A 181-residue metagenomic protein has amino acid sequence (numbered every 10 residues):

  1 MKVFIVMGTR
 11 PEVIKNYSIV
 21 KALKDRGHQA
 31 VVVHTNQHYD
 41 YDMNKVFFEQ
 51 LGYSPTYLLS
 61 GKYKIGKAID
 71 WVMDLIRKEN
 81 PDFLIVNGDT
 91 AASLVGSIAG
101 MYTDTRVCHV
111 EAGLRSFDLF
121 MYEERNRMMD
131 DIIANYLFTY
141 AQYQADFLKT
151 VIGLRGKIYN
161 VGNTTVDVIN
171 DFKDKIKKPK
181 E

Functional and structural regions predicted by a protein language model:
K2-V20, R26-H28, V161-E181: Active-site donor-nucleotide binding/catalytic segment of nucleotide-sugar enzymes
F4-M7, V13-A22, F47, L59-L154: Active-site and donor-binding regions of nucleotide-sugar-utilizing enzymes
L23-H28, Q37, G52-T56, I85 (+3 more regions): Non-catalytic terminal and connector segments of soluble metabolic enzymes
H28-K67: Conserved nucleotide-sugar phosphate-binding/catalytic loop shared by glycosyltransferases and other
H38, D42, S60, I133-E181: A nucleotide-sugar donor-handling region in carbohydrate enzymes
